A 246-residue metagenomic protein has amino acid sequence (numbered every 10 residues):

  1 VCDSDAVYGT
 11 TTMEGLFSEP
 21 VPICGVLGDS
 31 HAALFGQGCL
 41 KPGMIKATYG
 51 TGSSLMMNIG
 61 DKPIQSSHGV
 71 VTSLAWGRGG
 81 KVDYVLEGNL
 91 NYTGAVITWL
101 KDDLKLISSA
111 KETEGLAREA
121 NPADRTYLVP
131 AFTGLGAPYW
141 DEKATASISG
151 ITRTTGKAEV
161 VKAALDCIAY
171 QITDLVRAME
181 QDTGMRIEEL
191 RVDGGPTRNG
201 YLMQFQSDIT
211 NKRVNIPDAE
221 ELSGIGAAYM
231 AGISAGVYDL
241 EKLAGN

Functional and structural regions predicted by a protein language model:
A6: Active-site-proximal segments of catalytic enzyme domains that coordinate small-molecule cofactors or metal ions
T11-N246: Active-site core segments that coordinate phosphate-bearing ligands/cofactors across diverse enzyme families
